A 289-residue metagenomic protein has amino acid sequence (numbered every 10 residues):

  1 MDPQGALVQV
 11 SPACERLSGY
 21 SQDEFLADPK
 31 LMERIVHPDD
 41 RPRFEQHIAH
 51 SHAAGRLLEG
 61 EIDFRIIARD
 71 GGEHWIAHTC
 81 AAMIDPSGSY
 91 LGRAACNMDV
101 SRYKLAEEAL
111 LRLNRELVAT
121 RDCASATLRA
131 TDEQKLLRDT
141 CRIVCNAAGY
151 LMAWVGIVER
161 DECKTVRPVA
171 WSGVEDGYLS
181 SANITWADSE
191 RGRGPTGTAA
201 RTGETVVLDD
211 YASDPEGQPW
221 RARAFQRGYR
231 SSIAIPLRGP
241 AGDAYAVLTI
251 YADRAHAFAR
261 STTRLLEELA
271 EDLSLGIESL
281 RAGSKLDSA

Functional and structural regions predicted by a protein language model:
D2-Q4, A77-A95, E162, A241-A244 (+1 more regions): Short loop/turn elements at sensory-signaling interfaces that couple input to output
Q4, C14-L26, G177-S180: PAS/PAS-like sensory domain cap-loop motif
V8, H74, R142-C145, W154-A187 (+1 more regions): GAF sensory/regulatory domain recognition with acknowledged cross-activation on helical regulatory dimers
D39, D85-S89, A95-R115, A119 (+2 more regions): PAS-associated C-terminal cap
P42-Q46, V166-V169, D176-P215, P219: Regulatory sensory and allosteric helical modules in signal-transduction proteins and certain transcription factors
E61-R65, D70-T79, I84, A94 (+3 more regions): PAS/PAC sensory module
H78-C80, A95-N97, T196, L237-A252 (+1 more regions): Sensory-domain boundary capping and coupling elements
G192, R230-G239: A short, aliphatic-rich beta-strand micro-motif
